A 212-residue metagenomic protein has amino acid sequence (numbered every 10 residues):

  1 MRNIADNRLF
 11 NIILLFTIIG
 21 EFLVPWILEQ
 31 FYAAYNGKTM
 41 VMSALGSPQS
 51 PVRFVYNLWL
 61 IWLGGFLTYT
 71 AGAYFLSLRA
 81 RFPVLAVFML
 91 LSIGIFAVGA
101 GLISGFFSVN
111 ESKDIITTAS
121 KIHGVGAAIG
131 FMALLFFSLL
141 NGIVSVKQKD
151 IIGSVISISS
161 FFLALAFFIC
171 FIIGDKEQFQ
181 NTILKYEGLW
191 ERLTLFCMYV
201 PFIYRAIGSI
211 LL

Functional and structural regions predicted by a protein language model:
M1-F16: N-terminal membrane topogenic signal
N3-A5, F75-F88, I143-V155: Membrane-interface helix-boundary motifs at transmembrane edges
I18-N36, C170: Alpha-helical transmembrane segments of multi-pass membrane proteins
L45-G65: Interfacial helix-start motif at the membrane-water boundary
T70-G72, M132-I151, I203-S209: Alpha-helical transmembrane segments in multipass membrane proteins, preferentially the mid-helix core
L90-G105, F162-A166: Small-polar-interrupted transmembrane alpha-helices in polytopic inner-membrane proteins
G99-V146: Membrane-proximal helix-loop-helix units in multi-pass membrane proteins
F106-D114, I172-N181: Juxtamembrane "helix-exit" motif on the non-cytosolic side of transmembrane helices
